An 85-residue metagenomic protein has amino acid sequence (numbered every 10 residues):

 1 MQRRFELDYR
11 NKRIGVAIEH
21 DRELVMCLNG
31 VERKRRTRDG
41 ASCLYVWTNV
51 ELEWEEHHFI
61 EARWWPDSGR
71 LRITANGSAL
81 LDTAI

Functional and structural regions predicted by a protein language model:
M1-I85: Cysteine-centric segments in proteins
